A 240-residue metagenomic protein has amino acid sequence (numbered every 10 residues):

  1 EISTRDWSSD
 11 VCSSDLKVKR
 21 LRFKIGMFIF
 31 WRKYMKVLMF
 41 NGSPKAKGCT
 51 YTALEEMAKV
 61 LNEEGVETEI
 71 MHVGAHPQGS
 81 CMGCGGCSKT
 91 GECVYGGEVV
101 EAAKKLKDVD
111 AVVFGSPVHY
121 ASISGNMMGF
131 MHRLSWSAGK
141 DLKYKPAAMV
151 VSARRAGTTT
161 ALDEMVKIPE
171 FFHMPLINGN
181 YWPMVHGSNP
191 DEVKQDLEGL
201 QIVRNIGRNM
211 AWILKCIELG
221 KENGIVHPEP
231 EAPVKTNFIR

Functional and structural regions predicted by a protein language model:
E1-D15: Single conserved hydrophobic/aromatic residue that forms the stacking wall/gate of nucleotide- or nucleobase-binding
C12-Y34: Short, Lys/Arg-enriched N-terminal segments with co-localized hydrophobic residues within the first ~10-30 amino acids
S13, T90-P183: Helix-loop-strand module that forms the ligand-binding subsite of alpha/beta enzymes
K36-E64: N-terminal beta1-alpha1 ligand-phosphate binding loop
E63, P175-R240: Glycine-rich phosphate/pyrophosphate-binding loop and the adjoining helix
V66-H76: A short beta-strand-loop structural module common to alpha/beta enzyme folds
H76-L106, V234-R240: Cysteine-cluster motifs in flexible loop/terminal segments that predominantly coordinate metals
